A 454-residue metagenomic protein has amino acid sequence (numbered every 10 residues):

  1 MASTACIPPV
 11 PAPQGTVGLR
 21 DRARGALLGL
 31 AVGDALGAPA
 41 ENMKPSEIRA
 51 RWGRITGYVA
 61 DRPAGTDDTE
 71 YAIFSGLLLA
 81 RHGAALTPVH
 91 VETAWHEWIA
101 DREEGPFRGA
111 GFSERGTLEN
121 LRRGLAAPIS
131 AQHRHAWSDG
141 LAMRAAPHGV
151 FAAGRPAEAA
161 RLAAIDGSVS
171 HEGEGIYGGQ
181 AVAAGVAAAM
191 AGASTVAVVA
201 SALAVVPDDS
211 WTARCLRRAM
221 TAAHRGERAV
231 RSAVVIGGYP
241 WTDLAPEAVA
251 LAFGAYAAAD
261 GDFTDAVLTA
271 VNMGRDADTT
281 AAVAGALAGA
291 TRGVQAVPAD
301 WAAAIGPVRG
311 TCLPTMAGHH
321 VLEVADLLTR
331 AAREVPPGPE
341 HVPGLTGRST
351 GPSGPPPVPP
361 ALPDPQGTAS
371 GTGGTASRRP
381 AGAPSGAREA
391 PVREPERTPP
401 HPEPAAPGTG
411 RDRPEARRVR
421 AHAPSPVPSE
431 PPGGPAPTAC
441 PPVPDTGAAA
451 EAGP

Functional and structural regions predicted by a protein language model:
M1-G367, R388, R413, R417-P424 (+2 more regions): Structured, active/binding-site neighborhoods that engage oxygen-rich ligands
P357, P395, P402, R413-A416 (+2 more regions): Compositionally biased, intrinsically disordered low-complexity segments enriched in Pro/Arg/Gln/His
P360, T372, A383, E394-P395 (+3 more regions): Ser/Thr/Pro-rich, intrinsically disordered low-complexity segments
